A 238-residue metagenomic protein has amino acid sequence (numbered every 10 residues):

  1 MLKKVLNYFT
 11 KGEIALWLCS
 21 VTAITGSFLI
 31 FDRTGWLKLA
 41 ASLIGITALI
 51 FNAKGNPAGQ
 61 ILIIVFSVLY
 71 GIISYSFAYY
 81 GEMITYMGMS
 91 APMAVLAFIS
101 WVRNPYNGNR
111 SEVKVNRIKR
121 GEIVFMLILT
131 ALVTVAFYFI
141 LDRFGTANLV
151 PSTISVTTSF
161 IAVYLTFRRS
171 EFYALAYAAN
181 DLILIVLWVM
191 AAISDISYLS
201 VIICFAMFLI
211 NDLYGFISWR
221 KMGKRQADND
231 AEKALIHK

Functional and structural regions predicted by a protein language model:
M1-L18, I118-F125: N-terminal membrane topogenic signal
G12-T25, A41, M126-A131: Alpha-helical transmembrane segments
A15, R33-A41, P57-L62, G81-Y86 (+3 more regions): Short, aromatic-rich membrane-interface segments at the entry and exit of alpha-helical transmembrane domains
I24-W36, A53-G55, S76: Short, hydrophobic transmembrane alpha-helix segments
N52-I99: Hydrophobic/aromatic-rich structural module bridging two neighboring secondary-structure elements via a short loop
T85-W101, N116-L141, A162: Alpha-helical transmembrane segments of multi-pass integral membrane proteins
L132-T146, T153-F172: Alpha-helical transmembrane segments in multipass membrane proteins, preferentially the mid-helix core
Y164-K238: C-terminal transmembrane-bundle signature of multipass membrane proteins, characterized by strong activation on
